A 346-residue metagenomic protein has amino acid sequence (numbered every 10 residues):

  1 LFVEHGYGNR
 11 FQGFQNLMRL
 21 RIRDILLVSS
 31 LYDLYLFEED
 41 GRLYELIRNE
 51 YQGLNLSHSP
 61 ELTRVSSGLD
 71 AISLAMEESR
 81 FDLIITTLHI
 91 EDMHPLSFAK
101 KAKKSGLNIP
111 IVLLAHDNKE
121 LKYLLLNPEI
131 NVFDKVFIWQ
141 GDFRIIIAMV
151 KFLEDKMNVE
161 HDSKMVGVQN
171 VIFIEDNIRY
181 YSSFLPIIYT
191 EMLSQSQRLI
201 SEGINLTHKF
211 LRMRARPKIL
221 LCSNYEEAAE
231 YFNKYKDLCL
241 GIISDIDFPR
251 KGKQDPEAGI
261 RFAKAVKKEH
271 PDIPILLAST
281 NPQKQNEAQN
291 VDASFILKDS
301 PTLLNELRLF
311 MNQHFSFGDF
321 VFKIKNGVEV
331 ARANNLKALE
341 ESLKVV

Functional and structural regions predicted by a protein language model:
L1-T63, P128-K135, W139-K218, Y225-E226 (+3 more regions): Non-catalytic signal-transmission and effector/linker regions of two-component phosphorelay proteins
V3-Y7, L36-E39, Y44, S57-S59 (+5 more regions): Conserved phosphotransfer microenvironments
L27, I111-L113, F173, L277: Structural beta-sheet core signal
S29, L88, Q140, I246 (+1 more regions): Residues that line or immediately flank small-molecule/substrate-binding pockets and catalytic motifs
S30, S67, H116, D176 (+1 more regions): Cofactor-binding loop segments of dinucleotide-utilizing enzymes, especially the Rossmann-like FAD- and NAD(P)+-binding
M93-S97, K101-S105, L113-F137, F143-I147 (+4 more regions): Alpha4 helix (beta4-alpha4-beta5 surface) of REC/receiver domains from two-component response regulators
I109, Q169, I273: Switch/coupling loops of ABC transporter nucleotide-binding domains
